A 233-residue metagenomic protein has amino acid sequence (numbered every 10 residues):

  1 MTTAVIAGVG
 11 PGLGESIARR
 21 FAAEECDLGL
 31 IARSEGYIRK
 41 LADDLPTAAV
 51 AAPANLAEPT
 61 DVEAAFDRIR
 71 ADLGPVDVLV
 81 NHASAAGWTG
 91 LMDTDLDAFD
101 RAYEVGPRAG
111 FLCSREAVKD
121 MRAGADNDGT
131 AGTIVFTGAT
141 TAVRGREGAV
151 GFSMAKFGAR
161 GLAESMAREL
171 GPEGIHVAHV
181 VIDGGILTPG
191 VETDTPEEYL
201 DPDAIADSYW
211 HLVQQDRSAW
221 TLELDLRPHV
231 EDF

Functional and structural regions predicted by a protein language model:
G10-G12: Conserved glycine-rich cofactor-binding loop
E24-K40: Conserved glycine-rich Rossmann-like NAD(P)H-binding loop of the short-chain dehydrogenase/reductase
G36, P53-A65, L96: The beta1-alpha1 cofactor-binding region of Rossmann-like NAD(H)/NADP(H)-dependent oxidoreductases
H82-W88: Conserved NAD(P)H cofactor-binding loop of Rossmann-fold oxidoreductase domains
G90-L91, A98-Y103: Substrate-binding pocket helix/loop in short-chain dehydrogenase/reductase
R144, G161, S165-I175: Active-site-adjacent segment of SDR/Rossmann-fold oxidoreductases
P172-I175, H179-V181, L187, T193-F233: C-terminal helical subdomain
